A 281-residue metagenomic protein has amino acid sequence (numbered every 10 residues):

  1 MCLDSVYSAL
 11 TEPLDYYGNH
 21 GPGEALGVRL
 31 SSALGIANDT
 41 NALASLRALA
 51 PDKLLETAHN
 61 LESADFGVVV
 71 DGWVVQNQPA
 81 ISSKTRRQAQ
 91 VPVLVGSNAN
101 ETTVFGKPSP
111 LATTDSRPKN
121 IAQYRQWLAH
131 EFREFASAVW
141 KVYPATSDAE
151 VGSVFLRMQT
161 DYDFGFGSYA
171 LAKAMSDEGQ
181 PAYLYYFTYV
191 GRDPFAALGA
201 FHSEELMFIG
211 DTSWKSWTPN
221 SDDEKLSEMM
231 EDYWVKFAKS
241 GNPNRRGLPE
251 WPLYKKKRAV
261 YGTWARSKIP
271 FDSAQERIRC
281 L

Functional and structural regions predicted by a protein language model:
M1, S5-Y16, N41-E224, Y233: Substrate-gating cap/lid region and adjacent catalytic-acid/histidine neighborhood within extracellular/lumenal
N19-R29: Alpha/beta-hydrolase active-site loop
S31-S45: Short, charged, surface-exposed loops that flank catalytic or proteolytic processing sites
S32-G35, P51, S176, V235 (+1 more regions): Sec-exported extracytoplasmic/periplasmic mature domains
R47-L49, Y186, V190, G241-R266: Polar, surface-exposed loop/tail segments that function as active-site lids or cofactor/substrate-recognition elements
D223-R246: Non-catalytic, well-ordered alpha-helical segments in soluble enzyme domains
A265-L281: Tryptophan-rich aromatic "cage" segments
